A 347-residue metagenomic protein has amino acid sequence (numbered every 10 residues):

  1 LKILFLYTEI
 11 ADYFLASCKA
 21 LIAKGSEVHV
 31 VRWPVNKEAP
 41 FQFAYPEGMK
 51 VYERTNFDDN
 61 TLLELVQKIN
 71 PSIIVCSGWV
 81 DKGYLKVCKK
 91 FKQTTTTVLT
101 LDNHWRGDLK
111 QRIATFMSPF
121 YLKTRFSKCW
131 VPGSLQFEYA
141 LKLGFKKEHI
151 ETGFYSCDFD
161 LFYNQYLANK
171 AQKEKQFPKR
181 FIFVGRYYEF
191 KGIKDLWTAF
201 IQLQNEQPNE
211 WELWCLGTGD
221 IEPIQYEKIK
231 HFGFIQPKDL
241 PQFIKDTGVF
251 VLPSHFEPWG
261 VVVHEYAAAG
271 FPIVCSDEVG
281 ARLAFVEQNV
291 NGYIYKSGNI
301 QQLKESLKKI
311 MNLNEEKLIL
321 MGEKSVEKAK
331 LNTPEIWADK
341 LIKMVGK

Functional and structural regions predicted by a protein language model:
T96-A114, R125-K128: A short, histidine- and acid-enriched strand-loop-helix "catalytic/donor-clamping" loop that lines the nucleotide-sugar
F126-K170: Donor nucleotide-sugar binding/catalytic pocket of nucleotide-sugar-dependent glycosyltransferases
Q172-K191, W197-I201: Conserved donor-binding/catalytic core segment of Leloir-type glycosyltransferases
I224, E278-N289, Y293-I294: Short acidic/histidine- and often glycine-rich active-site loop of Leloir-type glycosyltransferases that engages
F234, Q288-N289, Y293-I300, K309-E315: Conserved acidic donor-binding segment of nucleotide-sugar-dependent glycosyltransferases
F234-I235, Q242-T247: Short alpha-helical donor nucleotide-sugar binding micro-motif in glycosyltransferases
H255: Aromatic "clamp/platform" in nucleotide-sugar-dependent glycosyltransferases that forms part of the donor/acceptor
P272-S276: Short hydrophobic beta-strand element within catalytic cores of glycosyltransferases and related nucleotide-activated
